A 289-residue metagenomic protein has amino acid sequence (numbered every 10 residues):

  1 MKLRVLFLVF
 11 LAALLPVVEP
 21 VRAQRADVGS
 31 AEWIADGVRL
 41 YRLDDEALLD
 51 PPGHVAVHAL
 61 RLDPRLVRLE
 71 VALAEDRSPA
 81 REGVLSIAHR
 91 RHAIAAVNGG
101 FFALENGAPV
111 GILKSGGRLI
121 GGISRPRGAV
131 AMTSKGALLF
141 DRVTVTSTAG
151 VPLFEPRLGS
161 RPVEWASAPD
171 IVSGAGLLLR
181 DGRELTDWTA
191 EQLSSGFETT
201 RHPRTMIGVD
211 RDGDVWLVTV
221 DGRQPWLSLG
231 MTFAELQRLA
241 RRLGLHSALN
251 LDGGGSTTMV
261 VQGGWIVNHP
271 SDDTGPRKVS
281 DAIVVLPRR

Functional and structural regions predicted by a protein language model:
M1-R4: Positively charged n-region of N-terminal signal peptides that target proteins for export
L6-P16: Bacterial N-terminal signal peptides
E19-T148: Zymogen propeptides
R25-E32, I171, R242, H246: Pepsin/retropepsin-fold aspartyl endopeptidases
P79-V84, A149-E155, F197-E198, W226-M231: A short, polar/proline- and glycine-enriched secondary-structure boundary/capping micro-motif
E105-E198: Active-site-adjacent helix-turn-beta-strand microarchitecture at beta-sheet edges that either contains or buttresses
N106-S124, G128-S134, T189-S247, L251 (+1 more regions): Conserved, well-ordered active-site substructure
